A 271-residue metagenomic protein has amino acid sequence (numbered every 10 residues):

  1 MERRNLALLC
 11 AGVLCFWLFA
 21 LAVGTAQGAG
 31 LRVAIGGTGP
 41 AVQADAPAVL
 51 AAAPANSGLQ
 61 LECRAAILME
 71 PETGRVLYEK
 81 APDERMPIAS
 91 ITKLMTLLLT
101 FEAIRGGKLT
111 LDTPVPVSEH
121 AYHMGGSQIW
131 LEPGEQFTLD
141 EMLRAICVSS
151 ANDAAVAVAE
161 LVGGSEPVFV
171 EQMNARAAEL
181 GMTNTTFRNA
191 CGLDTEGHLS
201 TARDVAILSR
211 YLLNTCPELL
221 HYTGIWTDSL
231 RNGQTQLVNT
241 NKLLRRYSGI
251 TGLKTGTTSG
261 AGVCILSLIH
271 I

Functional and structural regions predicted by a protein language model:
E2, G28-A206, R210-C216: Active-site-adjacent loops and short helices of periplasmic peptidoglycan-processing enzymes
L8-G24: Sec-dependent N-terminal signal peptides of Gram-positive bacterial secreted proteins and lipoproteins
L61, S200, V238, G260-A261: A generic fold-level signal
C63-A66, L143, T240, G262-L266: Short glycine-rich loop/turn motifs
K80-M86, Q128, S248-T255, G260-I265: N-terminal post-signal-peptidase region of extra-cytosolic proteins
P116-V117, E218-N232: Acidic/histidine-enriched alpha-helical segments
R231-T258: Short, conserved active-site entrance elements at the starts or edges of catalytic domains
I269-I271: Conserved small/polar residues in nucleotide/adenosyl-binding loops
